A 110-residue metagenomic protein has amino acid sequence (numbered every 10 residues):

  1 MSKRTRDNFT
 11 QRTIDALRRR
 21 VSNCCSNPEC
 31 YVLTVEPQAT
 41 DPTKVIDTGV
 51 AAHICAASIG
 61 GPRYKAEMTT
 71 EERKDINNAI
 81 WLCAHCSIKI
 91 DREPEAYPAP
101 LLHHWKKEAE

Functional and structural regions predicted by a protein language model:
M1-S22, T34-V35: A boundary/linker detector
K3-D7, V32-A79, I90-H103: Histidine-centered nuclease catalytic patch
R18-S26, D75-A79: Short metal-coordination and nucleic-acid-contact micro-motifs, chiefly zinc-binding Cys/His arrays
C25-C30, C83: Short cysteine-rich clusters marking metal-coordination/redox-active sites
W105-K107: Extended, non-catalytic subsegments within catalytic or DNA/protein-binding/adaptor domains
